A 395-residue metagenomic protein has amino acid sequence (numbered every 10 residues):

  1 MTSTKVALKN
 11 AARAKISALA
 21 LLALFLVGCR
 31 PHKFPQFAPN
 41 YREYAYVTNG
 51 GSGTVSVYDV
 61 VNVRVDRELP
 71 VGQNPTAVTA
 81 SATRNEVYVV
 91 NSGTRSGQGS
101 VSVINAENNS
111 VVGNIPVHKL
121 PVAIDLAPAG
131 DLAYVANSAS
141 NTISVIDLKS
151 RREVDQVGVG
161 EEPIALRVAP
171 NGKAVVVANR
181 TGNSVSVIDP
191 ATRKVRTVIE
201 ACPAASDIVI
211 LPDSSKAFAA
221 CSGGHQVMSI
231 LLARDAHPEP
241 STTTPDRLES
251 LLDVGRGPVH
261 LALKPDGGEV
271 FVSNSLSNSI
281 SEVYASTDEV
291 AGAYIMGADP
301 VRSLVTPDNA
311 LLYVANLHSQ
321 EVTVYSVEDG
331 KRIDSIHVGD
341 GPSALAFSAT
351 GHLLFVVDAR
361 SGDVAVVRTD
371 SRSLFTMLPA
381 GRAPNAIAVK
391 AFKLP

Functional and structural regions predicted by a protein language model:
T2-V27: Sec-dependent bacterial lipoprotein signal peptides
F25-P395: Predominantly soluble domains enriched in secretory-pathway, periplasmic, or organellar proteins
